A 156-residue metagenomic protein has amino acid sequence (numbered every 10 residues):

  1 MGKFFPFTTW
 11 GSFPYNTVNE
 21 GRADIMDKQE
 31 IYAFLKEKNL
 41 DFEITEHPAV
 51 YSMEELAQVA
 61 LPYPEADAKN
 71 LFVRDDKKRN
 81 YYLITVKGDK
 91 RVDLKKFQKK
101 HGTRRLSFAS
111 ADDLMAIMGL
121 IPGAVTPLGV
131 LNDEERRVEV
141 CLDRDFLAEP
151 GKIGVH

Functional and structural regions predicted by a protein language model:
G2-F4, T9-H156: Extended, low-hydrophobicity, polar/charged segments
